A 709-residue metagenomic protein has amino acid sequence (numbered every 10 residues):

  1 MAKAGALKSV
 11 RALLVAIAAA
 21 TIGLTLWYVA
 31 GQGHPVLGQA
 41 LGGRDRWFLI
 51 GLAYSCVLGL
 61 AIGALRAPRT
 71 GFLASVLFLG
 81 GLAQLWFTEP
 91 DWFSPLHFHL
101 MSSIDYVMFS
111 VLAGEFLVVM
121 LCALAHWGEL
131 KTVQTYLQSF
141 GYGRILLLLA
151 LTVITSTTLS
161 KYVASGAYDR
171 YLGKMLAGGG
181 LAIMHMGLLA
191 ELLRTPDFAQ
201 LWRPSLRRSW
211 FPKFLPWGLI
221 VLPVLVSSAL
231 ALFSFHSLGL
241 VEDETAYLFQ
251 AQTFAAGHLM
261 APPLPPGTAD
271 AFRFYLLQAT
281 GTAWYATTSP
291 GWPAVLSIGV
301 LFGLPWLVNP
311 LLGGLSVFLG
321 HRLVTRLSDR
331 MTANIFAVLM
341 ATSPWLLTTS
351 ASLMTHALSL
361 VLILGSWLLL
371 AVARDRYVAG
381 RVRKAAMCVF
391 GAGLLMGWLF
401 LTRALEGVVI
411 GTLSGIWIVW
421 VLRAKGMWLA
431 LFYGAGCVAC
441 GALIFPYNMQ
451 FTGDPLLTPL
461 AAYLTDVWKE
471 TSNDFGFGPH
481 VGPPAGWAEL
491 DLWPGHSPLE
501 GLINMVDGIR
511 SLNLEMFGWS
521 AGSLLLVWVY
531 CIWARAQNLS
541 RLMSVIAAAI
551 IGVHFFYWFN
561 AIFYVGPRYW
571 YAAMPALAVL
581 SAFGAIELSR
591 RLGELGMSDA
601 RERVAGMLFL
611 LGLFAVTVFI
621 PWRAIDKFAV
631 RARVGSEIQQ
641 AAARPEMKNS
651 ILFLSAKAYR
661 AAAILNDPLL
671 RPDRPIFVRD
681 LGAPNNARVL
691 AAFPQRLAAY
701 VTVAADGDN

Functional and structural regions predicted by a protein language model:
L52-R66, F116-L130, L315-V317, G415-V419 (+2 more regions): Hydrophobic, aromatic-rich transmembrane alpha-helices and their immediate juxtamembrane boundary segments
L77-Q84, R144-I154, W217-S228, M340 (+9 more regions): Transmembrane alpha-helix segments characteristic of polytopic inner-membrane glycan-assembly/cell-envelope
P212-I220, G391-L394, G411, G415 (+4 more regions): Signature aromatic-anchored transmembrane alpha helix within multi-pass, membrane-resident enzymes that catalyze glycan
L219, V317-P344, L360-V361, G380-M387 (+2 more regions): Transmembrane-helix signature of polytopic, membrane-embedded enzymes that assemble or transfer cell-envelope glycans
Y247-L248, T349-S350, H356, T402 (+4 more regions): Hydrophobic/aromatic-rich transmembrane helices and adjacent perimembrane loops
P305-S328, G365, L369: Transmembrane-helix motifs of polytopic, lipid-linked glycan transferases
A333-P344, L368, A392, M396-F400 (+1 more regions): Short helix- or helix-capping micro-motifs that position conserved polar/aromatic residues at function-defining sites
L369-V382, M387, V408-P446: Perimembrane helix-loop-helix junctions
